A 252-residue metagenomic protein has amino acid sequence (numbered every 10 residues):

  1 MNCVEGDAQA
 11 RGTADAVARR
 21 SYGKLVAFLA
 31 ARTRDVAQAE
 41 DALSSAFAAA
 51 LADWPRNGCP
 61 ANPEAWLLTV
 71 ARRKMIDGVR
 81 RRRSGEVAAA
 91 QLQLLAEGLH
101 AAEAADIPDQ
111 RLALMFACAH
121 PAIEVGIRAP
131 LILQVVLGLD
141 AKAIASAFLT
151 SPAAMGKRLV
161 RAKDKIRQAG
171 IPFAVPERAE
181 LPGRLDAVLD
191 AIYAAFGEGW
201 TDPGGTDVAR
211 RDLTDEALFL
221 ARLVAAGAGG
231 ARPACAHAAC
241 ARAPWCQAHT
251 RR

Functional and structural regions predicted by a protein language model:
N2-A31, A37, L181-A191: A short, charge-rich alpha-helical start-of-domain segment used by transcription regulators
V17-V36, A49-D53, V79, C118-H120 (+2 more regions): Amphipathic, Lys/Arg- and hydrophobic-enriched alpha-helical face
V26-A30, F47-P55, R72-R80, R167 (+3 more regions): Short amphipathic alpha-helical interface segments enriched in basic and hydrophobic/aromatic residues, used as
D41-A48, A61-R73, K157: Structural recognition of an alpha-helix C-terminal capping motif at a helix-to-coil junction
S44-P63, R81-R83, A169-A174, L223-G227 (+1 more regions): Sigma70-family region 2
L68, R72-A90, R251: Arg/Lys-rich amphipathic alpha helix in sigma70-family domain 2
A89-G126, I132-A141, T150-R252: Amphipathic helix-loop-helix modules that constitute alpha-helical solenoid scaffolds
S146-F148: Alpha-helical residues within the helix-turn-helix
